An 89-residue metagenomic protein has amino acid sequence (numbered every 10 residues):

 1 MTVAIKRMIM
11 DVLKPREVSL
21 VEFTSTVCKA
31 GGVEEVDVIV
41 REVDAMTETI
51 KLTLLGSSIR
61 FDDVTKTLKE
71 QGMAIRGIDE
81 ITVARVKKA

Functional and structural regions predicted by a protein language model:
M1-A89: Long, contiguous binding/interaction regions
